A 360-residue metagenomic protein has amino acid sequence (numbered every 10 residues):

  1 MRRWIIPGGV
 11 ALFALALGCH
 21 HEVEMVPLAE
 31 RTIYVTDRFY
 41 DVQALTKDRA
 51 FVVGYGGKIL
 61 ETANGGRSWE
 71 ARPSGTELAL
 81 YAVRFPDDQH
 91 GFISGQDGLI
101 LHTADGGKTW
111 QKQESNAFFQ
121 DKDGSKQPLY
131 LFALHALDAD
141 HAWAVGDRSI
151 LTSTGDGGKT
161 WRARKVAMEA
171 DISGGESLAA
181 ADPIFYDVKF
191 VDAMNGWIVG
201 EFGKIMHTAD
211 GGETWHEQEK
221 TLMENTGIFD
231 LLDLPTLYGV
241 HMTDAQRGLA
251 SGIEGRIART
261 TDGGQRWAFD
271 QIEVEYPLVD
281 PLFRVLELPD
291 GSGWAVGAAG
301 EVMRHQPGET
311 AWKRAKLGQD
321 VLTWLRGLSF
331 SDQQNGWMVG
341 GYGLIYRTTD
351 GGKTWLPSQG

Functional and structural regions predicted by a protein language model:
M1-I6: Bacterial N-terminal signal peptides that target proteins for export
P7-A16: Bacterial N-terminal signal peptides
L17-G360: Residue-level hotspots at or immediately adjacent to binding/recognition sites across diverse folds
